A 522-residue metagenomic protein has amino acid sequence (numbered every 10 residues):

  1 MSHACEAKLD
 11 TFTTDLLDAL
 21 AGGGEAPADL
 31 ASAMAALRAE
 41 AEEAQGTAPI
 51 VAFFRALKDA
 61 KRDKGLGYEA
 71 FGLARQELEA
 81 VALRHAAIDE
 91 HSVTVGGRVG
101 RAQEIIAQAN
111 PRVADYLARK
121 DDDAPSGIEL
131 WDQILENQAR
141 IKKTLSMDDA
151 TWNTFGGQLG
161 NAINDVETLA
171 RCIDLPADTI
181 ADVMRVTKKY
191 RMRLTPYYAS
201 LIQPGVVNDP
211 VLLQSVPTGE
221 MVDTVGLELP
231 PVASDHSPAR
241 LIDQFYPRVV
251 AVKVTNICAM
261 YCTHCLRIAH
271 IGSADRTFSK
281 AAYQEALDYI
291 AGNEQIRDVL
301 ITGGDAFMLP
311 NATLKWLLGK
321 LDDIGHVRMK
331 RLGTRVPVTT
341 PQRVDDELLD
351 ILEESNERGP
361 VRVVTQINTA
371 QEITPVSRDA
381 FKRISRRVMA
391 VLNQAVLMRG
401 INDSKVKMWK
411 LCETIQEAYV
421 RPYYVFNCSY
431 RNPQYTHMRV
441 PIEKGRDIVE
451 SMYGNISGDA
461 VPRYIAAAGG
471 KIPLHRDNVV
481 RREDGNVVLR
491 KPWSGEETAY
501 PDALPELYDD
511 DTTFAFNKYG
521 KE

Functional and structural regions predicted by a protein language model:
M1-Q244: Flexible, acidic/Gly-rich N-terminal and inter-domain linker regions that tether and position cofactor-handling modules
S2-F54, A233-K253, L266-P360: Conserved Radical SAM active-site core
I180-V183, I268-A269, L300-G303, Q366 (+1 more regions): Glycine- and acidic
D182, V186, Y190, V250 (+2 more regions): Conserved aromatic-histidine-acidic binding/catalytic patches
I257, P337, N368-A370, M398 (+3 more regions): Short, glycine-/Ser/Thr-/acidic-enriched flexible segments
C258, C262-C265: Short cysteine clusters
Q284-A291, D298, F307-I456: Conserved AdoMet/S-adenosylmethionine-binding subsite of the radical SAM
G445-E522: C-terminal accessory extensions appended to soluble enzyme cores
